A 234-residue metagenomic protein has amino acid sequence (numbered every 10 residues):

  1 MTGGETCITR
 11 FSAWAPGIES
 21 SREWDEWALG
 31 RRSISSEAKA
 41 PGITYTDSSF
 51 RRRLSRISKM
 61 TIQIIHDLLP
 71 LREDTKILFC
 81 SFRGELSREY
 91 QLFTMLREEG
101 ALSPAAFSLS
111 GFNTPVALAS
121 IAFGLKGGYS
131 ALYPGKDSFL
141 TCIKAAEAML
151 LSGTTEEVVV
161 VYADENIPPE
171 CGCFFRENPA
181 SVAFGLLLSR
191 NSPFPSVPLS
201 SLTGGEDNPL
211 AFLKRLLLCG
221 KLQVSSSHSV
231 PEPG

Functional and structural regions predicted by a protein language model:
M1-L140, A148-T155, V161-G234: Conserved "HGTGT" condensation-loop signature of ketosynthase/thiolase-family condensing enzymes that catalyze
I143: Short-chain dehydrogenase/reductase
